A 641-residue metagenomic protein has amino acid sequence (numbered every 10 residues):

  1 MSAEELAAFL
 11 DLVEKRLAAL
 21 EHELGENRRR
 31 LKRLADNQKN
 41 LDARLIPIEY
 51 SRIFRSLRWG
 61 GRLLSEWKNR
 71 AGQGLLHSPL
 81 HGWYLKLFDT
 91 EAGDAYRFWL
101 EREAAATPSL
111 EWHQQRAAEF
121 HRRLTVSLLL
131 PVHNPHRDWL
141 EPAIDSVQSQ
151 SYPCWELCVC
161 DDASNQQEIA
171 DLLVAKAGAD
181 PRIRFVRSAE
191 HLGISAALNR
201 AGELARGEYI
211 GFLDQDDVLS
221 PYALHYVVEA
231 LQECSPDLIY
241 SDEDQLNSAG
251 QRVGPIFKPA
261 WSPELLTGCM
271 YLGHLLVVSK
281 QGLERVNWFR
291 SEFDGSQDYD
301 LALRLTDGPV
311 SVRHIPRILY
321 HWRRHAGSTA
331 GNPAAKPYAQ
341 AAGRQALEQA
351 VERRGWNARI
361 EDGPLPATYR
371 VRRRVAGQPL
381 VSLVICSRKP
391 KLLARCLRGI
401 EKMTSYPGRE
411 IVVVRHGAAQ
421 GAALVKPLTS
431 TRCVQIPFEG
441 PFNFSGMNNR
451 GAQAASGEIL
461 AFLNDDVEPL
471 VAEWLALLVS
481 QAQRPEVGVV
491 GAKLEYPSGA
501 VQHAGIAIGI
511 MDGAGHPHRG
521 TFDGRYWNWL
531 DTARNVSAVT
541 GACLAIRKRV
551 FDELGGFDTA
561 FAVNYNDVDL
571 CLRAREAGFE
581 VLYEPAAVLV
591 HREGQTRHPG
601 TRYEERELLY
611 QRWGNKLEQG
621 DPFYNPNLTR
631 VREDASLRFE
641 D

Functional and structural regions predicted by a protein language model:
M1-R122: Boundary detector for helix-to-coil junctions that initiate low-complexity/charged tails
I144-C154, R398-G408: Short, acidic, metal-binding catalytic loop of nucleotide-sugar glycosyltransferases
D161-D171, E190, D214, R415-L424 (+1 more regions): A conserved acidic beta->alpha catalytic loop
S188-A205, F438-A455: Glycine-rich, basic loop-to-helix element that forms the pyrophosphate-binding segment of sugar-nucleotide handling
S195, E203, L246, R252-Q281 (+5 more regions): A recurrent flexible, glycine/aromatic-enriched loop bordering the glycosyltransferase active site that acts as
I210, L460: Short aromatic/hydrophobic "clamp" motif used to bind/position activated sugar donors
V218, Y222-V253, V467-D512: Conserved donor NDP-sugar-binding/catalytic core segment of glycosyltransferases
G282, E292-I318, L347, W474-L478 (+2 more regions): A short, conserved alpha-helix in the catalytic core of glycosyltransferases
